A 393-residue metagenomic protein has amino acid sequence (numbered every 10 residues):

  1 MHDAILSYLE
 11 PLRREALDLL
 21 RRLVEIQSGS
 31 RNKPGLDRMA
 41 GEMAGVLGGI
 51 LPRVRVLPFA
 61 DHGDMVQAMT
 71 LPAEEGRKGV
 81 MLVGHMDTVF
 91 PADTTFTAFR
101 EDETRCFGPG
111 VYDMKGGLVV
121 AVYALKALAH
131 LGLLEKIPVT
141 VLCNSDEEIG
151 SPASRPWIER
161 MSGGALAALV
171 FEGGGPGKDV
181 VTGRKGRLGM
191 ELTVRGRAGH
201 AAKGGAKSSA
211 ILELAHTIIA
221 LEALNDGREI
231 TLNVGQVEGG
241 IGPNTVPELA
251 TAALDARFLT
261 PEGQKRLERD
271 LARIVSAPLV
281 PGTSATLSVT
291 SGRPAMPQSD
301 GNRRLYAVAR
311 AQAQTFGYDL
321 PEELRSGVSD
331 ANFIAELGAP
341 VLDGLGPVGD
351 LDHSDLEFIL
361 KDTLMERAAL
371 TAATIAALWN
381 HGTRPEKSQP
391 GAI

Functional and structural regions predicted by a protein language model:
M1-A4, Y8, S28, G173-G174 (+2 more regions): Metal-dependent amide/peptide-bond hydrolase catalytic core, centered on the "pita-bread" metallohydrolase fold
H2-P109, H130-E135: Acidic/His- and Gly-rich active-site-bordering loop/insert found across diverse amide/peptide-bond hydrolases
E75, D102-T104, A124-T140, L221-I230 (+1 more regions): Phosphate-handling active-site elements
G79-M81, C106, L166-V170, G189-E191: Short glycine-aspartate micro-motif
M81, P138-L142, N233, T286: A structural signal for isolated positions on well-ordered beta-strands in alpha/beta enzyme cores
V83-G84, L142-N144, L169-E172, T193-R195 (+1 more regions): Short beta-strand segments
F90, R105-V119, H200: Glycine/serine-rich anion-binding loops at beta->alpha junctions that coordinate negatively charged ligand groups
M114-K185, T383-Q389: Acidic/histidine-rich catalytic neighborhood of metal-dependent amide-processing enzymes
